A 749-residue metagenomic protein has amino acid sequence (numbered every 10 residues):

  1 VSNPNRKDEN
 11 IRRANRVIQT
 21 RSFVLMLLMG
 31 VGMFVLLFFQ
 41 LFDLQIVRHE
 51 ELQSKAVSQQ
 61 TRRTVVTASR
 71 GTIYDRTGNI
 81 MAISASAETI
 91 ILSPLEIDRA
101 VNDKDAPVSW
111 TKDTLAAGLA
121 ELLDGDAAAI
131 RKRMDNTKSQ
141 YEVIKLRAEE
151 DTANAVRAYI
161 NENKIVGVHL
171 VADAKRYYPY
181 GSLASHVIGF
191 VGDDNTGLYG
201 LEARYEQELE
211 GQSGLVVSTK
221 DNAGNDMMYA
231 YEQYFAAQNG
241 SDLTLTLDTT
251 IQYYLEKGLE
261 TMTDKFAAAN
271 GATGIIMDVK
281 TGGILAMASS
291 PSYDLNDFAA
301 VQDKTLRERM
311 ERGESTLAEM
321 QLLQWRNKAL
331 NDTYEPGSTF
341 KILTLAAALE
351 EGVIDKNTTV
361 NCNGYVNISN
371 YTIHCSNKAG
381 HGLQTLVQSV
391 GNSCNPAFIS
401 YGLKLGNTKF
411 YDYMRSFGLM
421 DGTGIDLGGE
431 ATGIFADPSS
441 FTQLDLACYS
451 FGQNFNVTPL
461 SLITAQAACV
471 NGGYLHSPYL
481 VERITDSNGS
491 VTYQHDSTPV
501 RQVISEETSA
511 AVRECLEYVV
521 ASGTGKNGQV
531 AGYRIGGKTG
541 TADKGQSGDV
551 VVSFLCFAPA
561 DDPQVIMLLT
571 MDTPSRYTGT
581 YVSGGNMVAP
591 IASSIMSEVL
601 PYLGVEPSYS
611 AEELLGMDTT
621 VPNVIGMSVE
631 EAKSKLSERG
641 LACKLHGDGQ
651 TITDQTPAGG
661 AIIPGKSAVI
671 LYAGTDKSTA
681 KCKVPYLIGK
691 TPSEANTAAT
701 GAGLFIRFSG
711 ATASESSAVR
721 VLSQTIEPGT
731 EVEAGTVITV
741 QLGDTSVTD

Functional and structural regions predicted by a protein language model:
V1-L306, T333, T408-G418, G528-V530 (+6 more regions): Periplasmic/cell-envelope proteins involved in peptidoglycan metabolism and beta-lactam response
N3, A82, E88, D221-Y234 (+5 more regions): Beta-lactam-recognizing serine transpeptidase/beta-lactamase-like catalytic domain environment
T61, V66-S69, R76, S84-A87 (+27 more regions): Extracytoplasmic
L92-P94, A172, G189-G192, D278 (+5 more regions): Flexible glycine-/small-residue-rich
A129-K138, K175, A268-T281, N361-N363 (+5 more regions): Acidic/histidine-enriched alpha-helical segments
T261-K265, A318, Y518-A521, P601 (+1 more regions): Conserved helix-loop functional segments at active or binding sites
H495, G532, G536, L569-D749: Ligand-recognition elements built from short beta-strands and adjacent flexible loops
